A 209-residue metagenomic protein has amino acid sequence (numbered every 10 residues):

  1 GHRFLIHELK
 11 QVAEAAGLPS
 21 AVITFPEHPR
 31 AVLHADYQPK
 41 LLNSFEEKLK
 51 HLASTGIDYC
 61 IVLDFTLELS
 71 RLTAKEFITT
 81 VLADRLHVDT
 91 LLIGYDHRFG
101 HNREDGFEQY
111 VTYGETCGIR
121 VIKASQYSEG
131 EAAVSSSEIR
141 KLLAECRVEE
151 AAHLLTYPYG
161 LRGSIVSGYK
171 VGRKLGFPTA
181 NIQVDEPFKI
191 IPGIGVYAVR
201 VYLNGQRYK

Functional and structural regions predicted by a protein language model:
G1-F4, H28-Q38, I61-I78, F177-Y202 (+1 more regions): Short N-terminal secondary-structure initiator segments
G1-S44: N-terminal catalytic cores of NTP/NDP-binding nucleotidyl/phosphoryl-transfer enzymes
P19, D58, R120: Residue-level detector of anion-binding/catalytic polar loops
V22, V62, V121-A124: A structural preference for short, hydrophobic beta-strand core positions in alpha/beta folds
F25, F65, Q126-Y127: Hydrophobic pocket-lining residues within nucleotide cofactor-binding pockets
P29-C117: N-terminal Rossmann-like or analogous alpha/beta NTP/dinucleotide-binding catalytic cores that position adenine
T79, A83-K209: Active-site cores that bind ATP or allylic diphosphates and position pyrophosphate for catalysis
